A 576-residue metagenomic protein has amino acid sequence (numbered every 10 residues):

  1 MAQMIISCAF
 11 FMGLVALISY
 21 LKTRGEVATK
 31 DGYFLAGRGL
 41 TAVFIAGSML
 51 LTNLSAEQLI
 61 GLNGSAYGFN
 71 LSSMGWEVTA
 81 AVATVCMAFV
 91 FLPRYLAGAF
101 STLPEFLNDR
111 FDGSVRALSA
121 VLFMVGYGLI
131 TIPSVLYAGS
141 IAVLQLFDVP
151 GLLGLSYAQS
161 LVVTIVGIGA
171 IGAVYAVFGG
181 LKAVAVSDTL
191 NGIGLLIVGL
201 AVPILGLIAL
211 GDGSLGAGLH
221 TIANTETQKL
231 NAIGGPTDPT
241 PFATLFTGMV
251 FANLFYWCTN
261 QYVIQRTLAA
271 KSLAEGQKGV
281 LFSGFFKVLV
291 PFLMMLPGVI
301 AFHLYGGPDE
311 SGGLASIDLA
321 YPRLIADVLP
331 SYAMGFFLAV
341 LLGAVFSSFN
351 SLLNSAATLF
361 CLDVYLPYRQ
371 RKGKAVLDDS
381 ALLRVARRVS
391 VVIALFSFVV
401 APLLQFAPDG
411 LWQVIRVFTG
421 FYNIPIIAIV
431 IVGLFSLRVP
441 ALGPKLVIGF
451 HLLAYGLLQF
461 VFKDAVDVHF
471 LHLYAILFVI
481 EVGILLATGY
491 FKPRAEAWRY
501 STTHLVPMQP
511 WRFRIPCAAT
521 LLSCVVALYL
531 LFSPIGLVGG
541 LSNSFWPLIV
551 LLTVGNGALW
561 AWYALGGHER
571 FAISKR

Functional and structural regions predicted by a protein language model:
M1-R576: Membrane-embedded helix-loop-helix hairpins and adjacent transmembrane boundary segments in multi-pass transporters
